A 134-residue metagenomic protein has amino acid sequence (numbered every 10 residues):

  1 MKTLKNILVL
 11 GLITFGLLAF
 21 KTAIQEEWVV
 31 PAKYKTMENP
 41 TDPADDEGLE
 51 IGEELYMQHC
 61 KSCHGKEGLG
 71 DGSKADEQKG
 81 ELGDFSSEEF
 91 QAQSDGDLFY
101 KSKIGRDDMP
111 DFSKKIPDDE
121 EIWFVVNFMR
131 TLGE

Functional and structural regions predicted by a protein language model:
M1-L8: Bacterial N-terminal signal peptides that target proteins for export
V9-G16: Bacterial N-terminal signal peptides
I24-L55: Electrostatic cytochrome c docking/interface patches
E47, E53, M57-G80, D108-D111 (+1 more regions): Periplasmic/extracellular electron-transfer cofactor-ligation site, primarily the c-type cytochrome heme-c attachment
E47, I51, L55, D97 (+2 more regions): Extracytoplasmic/secreted proteins, especially bacterial periplasmic and envelope-associated proteins
E81-G96, F112-I122: Electron-transfer interface patches adjacent to heme c in soluble/periplasmic c-type cytochromes and di-/multiheme
K101-K103, D107, S113-E134: C-terminal capping alpha-helices of c-type cytochrome domains
